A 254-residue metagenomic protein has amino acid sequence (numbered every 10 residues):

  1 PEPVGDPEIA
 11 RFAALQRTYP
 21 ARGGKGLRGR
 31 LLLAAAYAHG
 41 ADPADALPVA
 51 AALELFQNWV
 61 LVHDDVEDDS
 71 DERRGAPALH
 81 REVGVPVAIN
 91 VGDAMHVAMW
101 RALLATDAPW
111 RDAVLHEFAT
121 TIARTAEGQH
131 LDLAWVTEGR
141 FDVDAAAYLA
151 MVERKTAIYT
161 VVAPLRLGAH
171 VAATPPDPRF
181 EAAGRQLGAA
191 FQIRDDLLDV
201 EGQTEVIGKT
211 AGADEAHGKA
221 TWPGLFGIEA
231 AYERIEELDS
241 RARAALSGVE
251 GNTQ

Functional and structural regions predicted by a protein language model:
P1-P3: N-terminal amphipathic/basic leader segments beginning at the initiator methionine
D6-L246: Mg2+-dependent prenyl diphosphate-binding active-site environment of isoprenoid biosynthetic enzymes
E250-Q254: Short, intrinsically disordered, charge-balanced linker/junction segments flanking boundaries in proteins
